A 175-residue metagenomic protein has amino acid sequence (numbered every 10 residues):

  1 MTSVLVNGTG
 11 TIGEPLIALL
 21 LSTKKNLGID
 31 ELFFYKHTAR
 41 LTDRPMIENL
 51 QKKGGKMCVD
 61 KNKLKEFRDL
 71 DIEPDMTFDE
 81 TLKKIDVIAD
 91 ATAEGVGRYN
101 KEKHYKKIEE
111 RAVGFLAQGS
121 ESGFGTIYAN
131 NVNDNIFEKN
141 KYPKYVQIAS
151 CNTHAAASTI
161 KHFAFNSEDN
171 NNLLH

Functional and structural regions predicted by a protein language model:
M1-H175: N-terminal Rossmann-like NAD(P) cofactor-binding subdomain of oxidoreductases, focused on the glycine-rich
